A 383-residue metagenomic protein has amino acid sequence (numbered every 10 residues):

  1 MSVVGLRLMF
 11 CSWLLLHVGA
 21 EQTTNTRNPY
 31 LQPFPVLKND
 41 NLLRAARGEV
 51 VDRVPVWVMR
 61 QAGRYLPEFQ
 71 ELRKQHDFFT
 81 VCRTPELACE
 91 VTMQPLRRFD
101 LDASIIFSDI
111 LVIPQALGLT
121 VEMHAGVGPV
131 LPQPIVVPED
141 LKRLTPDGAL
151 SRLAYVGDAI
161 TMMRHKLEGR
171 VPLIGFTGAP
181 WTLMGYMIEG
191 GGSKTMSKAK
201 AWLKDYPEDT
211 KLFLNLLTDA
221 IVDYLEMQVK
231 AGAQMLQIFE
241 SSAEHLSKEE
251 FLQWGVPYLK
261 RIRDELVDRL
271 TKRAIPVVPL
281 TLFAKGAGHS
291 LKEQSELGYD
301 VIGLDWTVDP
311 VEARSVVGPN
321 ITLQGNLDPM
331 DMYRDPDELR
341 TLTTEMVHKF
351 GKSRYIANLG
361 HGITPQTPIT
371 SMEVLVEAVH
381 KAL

Functional and structural regions predicted by a protein language model:
M1-L8, Q22, T26: Intrinsically disordered, low-complexity polar segments enriched in Ser/Thr/Pro and acidic
G5-H17: Cleavable N-terminal signal peptides of Sec/SRP-targeted secreted and luminal proteins
E21, N25-A125, V256, K260-R261 (+4 more regions): N-terminal basic, low-complexity leaders that serve as flexible interaction/assembly modules and, when applicable, as
N41, A45-Q61, L101-L131, L150-T195: Glycine-rich, aromatic-flanked loop segments that form ligand/cofactor-binding clefts across common enzyme folds
K74-D77, P138-G148, L203-T210: Short glycine/proline- and acidic residue-enriched helix-loop micro-motifs that form flexible lids or anion-recognition
C82, E86, P146-L153, G286: Short gly/ser-rich anion-binding loops that grip negatively charged ligand groups
I105-A125, P132, V136, K142-A149 (+2 more regions): Glycine-rich, proline-tolerant flexible connector loops at the mouths of alpha/beta enzymes
R152-L383: Active-site loop segments of alpha/beta catalytic cores
